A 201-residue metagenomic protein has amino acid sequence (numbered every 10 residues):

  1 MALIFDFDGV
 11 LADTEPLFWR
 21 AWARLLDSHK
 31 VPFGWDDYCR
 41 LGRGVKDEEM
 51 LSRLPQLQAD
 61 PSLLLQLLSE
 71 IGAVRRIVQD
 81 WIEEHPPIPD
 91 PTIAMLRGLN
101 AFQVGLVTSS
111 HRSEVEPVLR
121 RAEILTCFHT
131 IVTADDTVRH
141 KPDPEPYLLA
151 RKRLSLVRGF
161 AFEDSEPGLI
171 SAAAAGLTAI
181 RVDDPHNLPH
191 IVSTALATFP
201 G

Functional and structural regions predicted by a protein language model:
M1, I93, H111-G201: Asp-based, Mg2+/Mn2+-dependent phosphohydrolase catalytic module
M1-R40, A175, L188: Active-site neighborhood of HAD-like aspartate-dependent phosphohydrolases
L11, R40, V104, R139 (+1 more regions): Conserved SAM-binding loop
W19, A23, W35, D47-S52 (+2 more regions): An amphipathic alpha-helix signature
L25-L26, K46-S62, V118, A150: Helix-loop "lid/cap" segments that line or gate small-molecule binding pockets
P32, L54-A94: Metal-dependent phosphoesterase signature
D80-L106, R112, E116, P144: Short, acidic loop-to-helix structural element flanking the phosphoryl-transfer center in phosphate-processing enzymes
